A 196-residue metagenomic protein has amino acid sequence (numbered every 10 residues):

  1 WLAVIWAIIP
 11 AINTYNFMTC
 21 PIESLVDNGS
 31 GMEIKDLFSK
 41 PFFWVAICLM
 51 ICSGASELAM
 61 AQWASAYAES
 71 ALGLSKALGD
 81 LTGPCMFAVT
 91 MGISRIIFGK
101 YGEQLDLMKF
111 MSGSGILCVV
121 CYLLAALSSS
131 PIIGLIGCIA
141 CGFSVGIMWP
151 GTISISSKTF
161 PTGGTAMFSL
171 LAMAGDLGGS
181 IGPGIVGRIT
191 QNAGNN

Functional and structural regions predicted by a protein language model:
W1-N16: Symmetry-related core transmembrane helices of the 12-TM Major Facilitator Superfamily/SLC fold
W1-V4, R188-N196: A membrane-interface helix-boundary motif in multi-pass transporters
C20-A46: Juxtamembrane intracellular "pre-TM" segments in multi-pass secondary transporters
K40-C85, V89-G92: Extracytoplasmic gate region of multi-pass secondary transporters
S94-D106, T190: Helix-to-loop junctions at the C-terminal end of transmembrane segments in multipass secondary transporters
K109-L124: Structural signature of the two symmetry-related core transmembrane helices
C121, I132-A140: Paired small-residue
I147-F160: Intracellular juxtamembrane helix-capping segments at the cytosolic ends of symmetry-related transmembrane helices
